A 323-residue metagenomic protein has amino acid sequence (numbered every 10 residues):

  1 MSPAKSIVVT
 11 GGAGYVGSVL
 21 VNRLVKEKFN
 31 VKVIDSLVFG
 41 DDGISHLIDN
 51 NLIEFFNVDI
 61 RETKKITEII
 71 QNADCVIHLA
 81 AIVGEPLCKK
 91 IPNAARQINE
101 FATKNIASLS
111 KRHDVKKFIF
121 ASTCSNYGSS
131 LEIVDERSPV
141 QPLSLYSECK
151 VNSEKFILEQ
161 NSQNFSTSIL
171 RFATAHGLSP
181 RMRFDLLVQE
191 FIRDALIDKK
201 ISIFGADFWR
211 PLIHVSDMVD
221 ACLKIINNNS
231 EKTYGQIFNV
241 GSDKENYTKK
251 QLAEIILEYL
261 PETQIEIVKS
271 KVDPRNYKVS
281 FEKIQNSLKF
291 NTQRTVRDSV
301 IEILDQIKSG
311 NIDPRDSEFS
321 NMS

Functional and structural regions predicted by a protein language model:
S2-C75: N-terminal Rossmann/SDR dinucleotide-binding element
I60-Q97: NAD(P)H-binding glycine-rich loop region in Rossmannoid oxidoreductase-like domains and their noncatalytic homologs
R61, A94-N105, V140, S144 (+1 more regions): Glycine-rich NAD(P)-binding loop of the Rossmann-fold in SDR/ketoreductase-type enzymes
V76, K89-F118: NAD(P)-cofactor binding segment of oxidoreductase domains
R96, L143-V151, M182-L186, P211-L212: Short-chain dehydrogenase/reductase
K104-L145: Conserved Rossmann-fold NAD(P)-dependent oxidoreductase catalytic core, especially the SDR/UDP-sugar
E132, K155-R210, V215-K224, I255-L257: NAD(P)-dependent short-chain dehydrogenase/reductase
K199, I203-S323: C-terminal substrate-binding subdomain of Rossmann-fold SDR/epimerase-dehydratase oxidoreductases
